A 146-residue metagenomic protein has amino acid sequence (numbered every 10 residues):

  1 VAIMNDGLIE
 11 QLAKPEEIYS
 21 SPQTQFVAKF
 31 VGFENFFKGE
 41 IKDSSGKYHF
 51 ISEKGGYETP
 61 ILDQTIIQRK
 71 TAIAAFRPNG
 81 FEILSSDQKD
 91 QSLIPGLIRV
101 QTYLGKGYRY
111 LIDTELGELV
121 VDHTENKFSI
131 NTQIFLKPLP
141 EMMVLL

Functional and structural regions predicted by a protein language model:
V1-G55: Internal alpha/beta loop-helix hairpins
E34, S44-L146: Non-catalytic connector elements of ABC transporters
